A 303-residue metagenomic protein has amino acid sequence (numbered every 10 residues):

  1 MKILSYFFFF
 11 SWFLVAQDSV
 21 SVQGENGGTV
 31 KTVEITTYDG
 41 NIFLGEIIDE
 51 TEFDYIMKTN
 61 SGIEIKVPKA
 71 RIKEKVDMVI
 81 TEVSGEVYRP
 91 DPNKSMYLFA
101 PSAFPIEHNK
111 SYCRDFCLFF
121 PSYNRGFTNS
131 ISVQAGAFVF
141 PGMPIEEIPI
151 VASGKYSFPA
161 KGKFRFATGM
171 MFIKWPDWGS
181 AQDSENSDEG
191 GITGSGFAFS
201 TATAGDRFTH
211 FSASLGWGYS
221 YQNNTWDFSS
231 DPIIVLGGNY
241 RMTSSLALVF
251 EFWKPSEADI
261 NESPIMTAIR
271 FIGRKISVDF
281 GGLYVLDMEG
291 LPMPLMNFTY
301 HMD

Functional and structural regions predicted by a protein language model:
M1-S19: Bacterial Sec-dependent N-terminal signal peptides
Q17-D115: Compositionally biased alpha-helical segments
I63, G282-M288, N297: A short, acidic, flexible beta-alpha connecting loop/helix-capping segment that sits on the rim of active
P90-N93, L98-A100, Y112-D115, V133-M242 (+2 more regions): Outer-membrane pore/translocation modules
R114-S122: Beta-strand-rich domains and repeat architectures in extracellular enzymes and scaffolds, especially beta-propellers
G154-K155, T267-I276, E289-D303: Outer-membrane beta-barrel "beta-signal"
N239-S277: Glycine/small-residue-rich hydrophobic helix-like segments
